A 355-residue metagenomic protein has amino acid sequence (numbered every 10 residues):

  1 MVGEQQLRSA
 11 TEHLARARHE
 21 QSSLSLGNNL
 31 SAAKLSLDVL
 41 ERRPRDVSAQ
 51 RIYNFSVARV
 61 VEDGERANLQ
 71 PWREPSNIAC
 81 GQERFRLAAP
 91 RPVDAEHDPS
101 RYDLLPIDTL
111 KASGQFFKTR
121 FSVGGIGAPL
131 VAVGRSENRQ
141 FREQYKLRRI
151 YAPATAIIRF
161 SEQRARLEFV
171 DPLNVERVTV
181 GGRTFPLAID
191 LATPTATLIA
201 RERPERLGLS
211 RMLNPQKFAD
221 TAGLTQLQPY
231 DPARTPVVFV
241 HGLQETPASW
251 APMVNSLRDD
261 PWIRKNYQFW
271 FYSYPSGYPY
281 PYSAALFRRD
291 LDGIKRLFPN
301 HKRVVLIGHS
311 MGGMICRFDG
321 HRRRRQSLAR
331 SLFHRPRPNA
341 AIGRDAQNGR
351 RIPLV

Functional and structural regions predicted by a protein language model:
M1-T197: N-terminal low-complexity, Ser/Thr- and acidic-residue-enriched intrinsically disordered segments
V2-Q70, V237-L243, F269-V355: Serine-dependent carboxylesterase/thioesterase catalytic core of lipase-like alpha/beta-hydrolase/SGNH enzymes
F55, F85, F116-F117, F121 (+13 more regions): Phenylalanine-focused residue identity feature
L130, R149, A156, Q244 (+3 more regions): Non-transmembrane, interaction-prone segments in cytosolic or luminal domains
T184-P229: N-terminal cap/lid segment of alpha/beta-hydrolase-fold proteins
P215-R264: Short, surface-exposed "cap/lid" segments of acyl-processing enzymes
